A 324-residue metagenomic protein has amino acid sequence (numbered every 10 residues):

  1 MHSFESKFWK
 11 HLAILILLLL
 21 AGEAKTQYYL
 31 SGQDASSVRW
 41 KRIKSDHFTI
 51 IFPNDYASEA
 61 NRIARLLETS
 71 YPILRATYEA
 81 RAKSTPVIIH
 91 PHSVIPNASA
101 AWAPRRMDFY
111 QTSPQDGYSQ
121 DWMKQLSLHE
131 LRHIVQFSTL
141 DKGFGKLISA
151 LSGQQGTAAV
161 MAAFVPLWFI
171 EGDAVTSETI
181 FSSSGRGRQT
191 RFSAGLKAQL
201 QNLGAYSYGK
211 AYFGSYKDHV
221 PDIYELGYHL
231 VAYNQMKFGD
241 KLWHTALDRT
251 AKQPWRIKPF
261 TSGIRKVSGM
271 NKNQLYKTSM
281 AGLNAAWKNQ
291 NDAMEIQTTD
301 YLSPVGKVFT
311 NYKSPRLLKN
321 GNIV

Functional and structural regions predicted by a protein language model:
M1-A13: Bacterial N-terminal signal peptides that target proteins for export
A21-G22: N-terminal signal peptide c-region/cleavage motif recognized by signal peptidases
T26-V160, P166: Juxtacatalytic substrate-recognition/specificity segment
L30-G32, P104, D121-L126, I134 (+3 more regions): Acidic/His/Gly-enriched intrinsically disordered linker/tail segments that often contain short helix/coil "MoRF-like"
A246-L247: Mature extracellular/luminal domains of secreted and GPI-anchored eukaryotic proteins, especially small
A281-G306: Surface-exposed loop and turn segments in beta-propeller and other repeat-based domains that flank or scaffold
D300-V324: Beta-strand-rich domains and repeat architectures in extracellular enzymes and scaffolds, especially beta-propellers
